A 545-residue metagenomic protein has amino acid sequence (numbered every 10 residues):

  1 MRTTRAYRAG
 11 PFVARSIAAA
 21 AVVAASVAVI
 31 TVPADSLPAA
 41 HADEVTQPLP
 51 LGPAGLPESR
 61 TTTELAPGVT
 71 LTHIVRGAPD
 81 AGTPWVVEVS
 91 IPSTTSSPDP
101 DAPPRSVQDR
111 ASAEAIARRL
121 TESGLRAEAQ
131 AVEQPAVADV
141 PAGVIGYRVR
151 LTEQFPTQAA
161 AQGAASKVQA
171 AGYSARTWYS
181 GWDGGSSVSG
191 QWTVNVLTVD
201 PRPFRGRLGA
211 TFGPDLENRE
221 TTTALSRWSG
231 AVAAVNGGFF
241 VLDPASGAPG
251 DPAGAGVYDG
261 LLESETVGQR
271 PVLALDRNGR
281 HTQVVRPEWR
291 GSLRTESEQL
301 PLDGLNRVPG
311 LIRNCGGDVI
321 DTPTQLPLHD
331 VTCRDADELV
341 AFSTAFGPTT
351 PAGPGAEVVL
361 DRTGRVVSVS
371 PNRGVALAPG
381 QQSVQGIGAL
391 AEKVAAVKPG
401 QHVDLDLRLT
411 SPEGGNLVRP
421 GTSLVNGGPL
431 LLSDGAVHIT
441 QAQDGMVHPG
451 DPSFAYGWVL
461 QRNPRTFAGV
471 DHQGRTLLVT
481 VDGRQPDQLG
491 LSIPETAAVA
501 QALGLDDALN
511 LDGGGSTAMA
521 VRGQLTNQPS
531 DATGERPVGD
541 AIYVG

Functional and structural regions predicted by a protein language model:
R2-T3, G10-I17, A25-G545: Gly/Ser/Thr/Pro-rich low-complexity, intrinsically disordered segments
